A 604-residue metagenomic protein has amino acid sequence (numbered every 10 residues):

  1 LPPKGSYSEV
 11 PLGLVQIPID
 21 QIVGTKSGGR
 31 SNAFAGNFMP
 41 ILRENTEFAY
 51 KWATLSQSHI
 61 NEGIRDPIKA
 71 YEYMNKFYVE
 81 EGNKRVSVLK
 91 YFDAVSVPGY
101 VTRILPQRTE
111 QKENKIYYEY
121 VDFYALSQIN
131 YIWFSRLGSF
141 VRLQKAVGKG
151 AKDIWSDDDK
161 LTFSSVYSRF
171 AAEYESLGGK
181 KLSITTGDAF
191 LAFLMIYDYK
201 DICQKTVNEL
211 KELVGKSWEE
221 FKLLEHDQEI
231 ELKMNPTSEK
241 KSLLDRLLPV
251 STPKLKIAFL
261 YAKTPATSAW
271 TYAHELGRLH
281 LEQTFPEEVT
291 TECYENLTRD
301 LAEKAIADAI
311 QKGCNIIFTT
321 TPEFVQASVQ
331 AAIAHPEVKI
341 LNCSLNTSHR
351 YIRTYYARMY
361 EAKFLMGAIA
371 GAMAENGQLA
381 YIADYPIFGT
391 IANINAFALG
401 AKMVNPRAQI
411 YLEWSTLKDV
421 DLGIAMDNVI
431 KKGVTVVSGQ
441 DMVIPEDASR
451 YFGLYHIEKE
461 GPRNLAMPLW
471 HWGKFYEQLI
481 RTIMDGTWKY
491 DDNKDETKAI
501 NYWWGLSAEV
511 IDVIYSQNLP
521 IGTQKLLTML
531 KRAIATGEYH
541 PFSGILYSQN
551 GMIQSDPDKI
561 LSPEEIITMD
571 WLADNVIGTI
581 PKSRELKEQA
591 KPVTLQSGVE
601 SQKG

Functional and structural regions predicted by a protein language model:
L1-E81, K90-Y91, L137-K149, S176-L243: Short, charged/polar connector segments at secondary-structure boundaries
K69, Y73-K76, E80-K145: Glycine- and acidic-residue-rich phosphate-binding/metal-coordinating active-site segment common to enzymes that handle
I257-L276, L281, C293-R299, I387-I391: Extracytoplasmic "Venus flytrap"
R278, L365-A408, L412, E496-S516: An alpha-beta-alpha
G313-P322, L341-C343, K432-V443, P462-W470 (+1 more regions): Periplasmic-binding protein-like
I333-A357: Flexible loop/hinge segments that line or gate small-molecule binding clefts
Y356-G377, H471-Y490: Hydrophobic alpha-helical segments within soluble ligand-binding/sensing domains
G486-D491, D495-G604: Segments of small-molecule ligand-sensing domains
